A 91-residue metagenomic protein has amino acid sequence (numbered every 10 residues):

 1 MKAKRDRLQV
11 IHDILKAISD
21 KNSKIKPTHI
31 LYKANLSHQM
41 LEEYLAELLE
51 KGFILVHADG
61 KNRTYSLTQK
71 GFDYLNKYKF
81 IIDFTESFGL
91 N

Functional and structural regions predicted by a protein language model:
M1-L15: Short alpha-helical segments that sit at the start of domains
H12-D20, K79: Short, locally clustered residues in the helix-turn-helix/winged-helix DNA-binding domain
S23-K33: Short acidic, hydrophobic short linear motifs in intrinsically disordered regions
K26, A58-T64: Short, Lys/Arg-rich nucleic-acid/phosphate-binding segment
N35-E50: Short amphipathic alpha-helical interaction segments
L49-D59: A short, conserved structural fragment
T64-N76: Basic, amphipathic "hinge/linker" alpha-helix immediately C-terminal to the N-terminal HTH DNA-binding motif
N76-N91: Amphipathic alpha-helical dimerization/coiled-coil segments that flank or bridge DNA-binding/regulatory modules
